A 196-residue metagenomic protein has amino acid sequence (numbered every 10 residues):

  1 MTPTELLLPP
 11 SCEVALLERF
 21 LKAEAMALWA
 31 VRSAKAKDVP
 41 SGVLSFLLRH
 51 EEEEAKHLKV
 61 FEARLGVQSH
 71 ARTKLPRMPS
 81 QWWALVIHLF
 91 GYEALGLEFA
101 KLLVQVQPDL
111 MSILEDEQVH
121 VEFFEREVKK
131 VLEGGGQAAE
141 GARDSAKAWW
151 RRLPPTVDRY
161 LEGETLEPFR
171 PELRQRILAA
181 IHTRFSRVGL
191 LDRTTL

Functional and structural regions predicted by a protein language model:
M1-L196: Non-heme di-metal
